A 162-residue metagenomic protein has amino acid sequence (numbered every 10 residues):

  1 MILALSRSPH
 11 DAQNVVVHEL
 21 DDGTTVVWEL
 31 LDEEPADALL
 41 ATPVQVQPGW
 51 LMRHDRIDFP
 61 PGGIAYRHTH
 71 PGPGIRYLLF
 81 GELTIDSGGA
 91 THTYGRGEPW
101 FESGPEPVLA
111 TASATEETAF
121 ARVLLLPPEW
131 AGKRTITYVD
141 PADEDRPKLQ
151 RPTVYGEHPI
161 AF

Functional and structural regions predicted by a protein language model:
M1-H10, L30-G63, V123-L126: A short glycine-rich, His/Asp/Glu-containing loop-to-beta-strand
M1-S8, V17, F59, H70-D86 (+1 more regions): Short, conserved beta-strand element in jelly-roll/cupin
L3-T24, F59, S87-P107: Short acidic-glycine-tyrosine-enriched beta hairpin
D11-W50, Y138-F162: A short, N-terminal "cap"/entry segment at the start of jelly-roll beta-barrel domains of the cupin/DSBH fold
A12-A38, G104-K133: Ligand-binding loop in jelly-roll beta-barrel domains
P43-D55, A65, H70-G74, L79-F80 (+4 more regions): Beta-strand-enriched cores of mature, soluble protein domains
H92-Y94, T111-T115, T135-D140, G156-F162: Low-complexity, flexible helical/coil segments
